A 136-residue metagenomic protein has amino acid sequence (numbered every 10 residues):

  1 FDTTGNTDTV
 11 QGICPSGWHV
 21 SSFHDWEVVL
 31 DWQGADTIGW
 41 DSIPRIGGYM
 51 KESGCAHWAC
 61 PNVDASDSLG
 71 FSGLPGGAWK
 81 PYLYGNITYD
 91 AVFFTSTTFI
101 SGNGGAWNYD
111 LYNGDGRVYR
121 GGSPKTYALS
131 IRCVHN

Functional and structural regions predicted by a protein language model:
F1-N136: Conserved positions within compact, well-structured domain cores
